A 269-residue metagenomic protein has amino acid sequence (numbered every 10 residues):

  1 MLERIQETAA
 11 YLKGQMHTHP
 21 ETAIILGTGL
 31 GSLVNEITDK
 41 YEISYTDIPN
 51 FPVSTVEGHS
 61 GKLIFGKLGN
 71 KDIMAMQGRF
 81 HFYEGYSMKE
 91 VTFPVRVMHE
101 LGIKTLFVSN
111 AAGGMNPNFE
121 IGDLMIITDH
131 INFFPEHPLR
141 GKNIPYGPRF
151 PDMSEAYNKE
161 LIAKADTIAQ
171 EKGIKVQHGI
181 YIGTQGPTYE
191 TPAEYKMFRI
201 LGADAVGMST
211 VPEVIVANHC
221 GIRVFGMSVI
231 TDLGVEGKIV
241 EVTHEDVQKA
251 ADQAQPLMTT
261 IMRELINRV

Functional and structural regions predicted by a protein language model:
M1-M153: Metabolite-binding pocket within alpha/beta catalytic cores that recognizes anionic/polar moieties
Y11, Q15, E160, K164-I174 (+1 more regions): Generic non-transmembrane alpha-helical segments
H99-G102, R199, N218: Non-catalytic positions within long, well-ordered alpha-helices that form the structural scaffold/packing of enzyme
K104-T105, D204, R223: Short acidic/polar active-site loop segments enriched in Thr and Asp
I162, I168-D204, M262: Active-site/ligand-binding-proximal alpha/beta "capping" segment
M208-D246: Zn-dependent metallopeptidase/amidohydrolase metal-coordination segment
V235-V269: His/Asp/Glu-rich mid-to-C-terminal helical/loop segments that flank catalytic regions of hydrolases
